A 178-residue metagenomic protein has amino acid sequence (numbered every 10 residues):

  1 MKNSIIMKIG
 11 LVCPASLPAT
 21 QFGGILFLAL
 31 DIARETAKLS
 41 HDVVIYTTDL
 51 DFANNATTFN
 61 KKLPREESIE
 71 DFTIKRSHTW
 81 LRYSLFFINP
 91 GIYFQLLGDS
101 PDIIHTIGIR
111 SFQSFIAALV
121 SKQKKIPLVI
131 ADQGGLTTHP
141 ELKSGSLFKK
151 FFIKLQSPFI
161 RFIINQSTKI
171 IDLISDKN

Functional and structural regions predicted by a protein language model:
M1-K61, E70-F72, D99, I126: N-terminal subdomain of nucleotide-sugar transferases
L17, R82-Y83, F112, I126-K149 (+1 more regions): A short, histidine- and acid-enriched strand-loop-helix "catalytic/donor-clamping" loop that lines the nucleotide-sugar
T20, I88-G91, I103-I126, I130-T138: An aromatic- and histidine-rich active-site surface loop
I25-L28, T48, I107, Q113 (+2 more regions): Replace "coordinates the UDP/GDP/TDP-sugar" with "coordinates nucleotide-activated sugar donors
Y46-T48, S77, A131, L173: Generic beta-sheet signal
L50-F52, E67-Y93, K143-F152: A short, charged, and often flexible helix/loop element on the N-terminal side of the glycosyltransferase catalytic
L96-D102: Glycine-rich phosphate-binding loop signature in dinucleotide/nucleotide-binding domains
L119-Q123, L136, K150-I171: Membrane-proximal helix-turn-helix segments that form the acceptor-binding/catalytic region of lipid-linked
